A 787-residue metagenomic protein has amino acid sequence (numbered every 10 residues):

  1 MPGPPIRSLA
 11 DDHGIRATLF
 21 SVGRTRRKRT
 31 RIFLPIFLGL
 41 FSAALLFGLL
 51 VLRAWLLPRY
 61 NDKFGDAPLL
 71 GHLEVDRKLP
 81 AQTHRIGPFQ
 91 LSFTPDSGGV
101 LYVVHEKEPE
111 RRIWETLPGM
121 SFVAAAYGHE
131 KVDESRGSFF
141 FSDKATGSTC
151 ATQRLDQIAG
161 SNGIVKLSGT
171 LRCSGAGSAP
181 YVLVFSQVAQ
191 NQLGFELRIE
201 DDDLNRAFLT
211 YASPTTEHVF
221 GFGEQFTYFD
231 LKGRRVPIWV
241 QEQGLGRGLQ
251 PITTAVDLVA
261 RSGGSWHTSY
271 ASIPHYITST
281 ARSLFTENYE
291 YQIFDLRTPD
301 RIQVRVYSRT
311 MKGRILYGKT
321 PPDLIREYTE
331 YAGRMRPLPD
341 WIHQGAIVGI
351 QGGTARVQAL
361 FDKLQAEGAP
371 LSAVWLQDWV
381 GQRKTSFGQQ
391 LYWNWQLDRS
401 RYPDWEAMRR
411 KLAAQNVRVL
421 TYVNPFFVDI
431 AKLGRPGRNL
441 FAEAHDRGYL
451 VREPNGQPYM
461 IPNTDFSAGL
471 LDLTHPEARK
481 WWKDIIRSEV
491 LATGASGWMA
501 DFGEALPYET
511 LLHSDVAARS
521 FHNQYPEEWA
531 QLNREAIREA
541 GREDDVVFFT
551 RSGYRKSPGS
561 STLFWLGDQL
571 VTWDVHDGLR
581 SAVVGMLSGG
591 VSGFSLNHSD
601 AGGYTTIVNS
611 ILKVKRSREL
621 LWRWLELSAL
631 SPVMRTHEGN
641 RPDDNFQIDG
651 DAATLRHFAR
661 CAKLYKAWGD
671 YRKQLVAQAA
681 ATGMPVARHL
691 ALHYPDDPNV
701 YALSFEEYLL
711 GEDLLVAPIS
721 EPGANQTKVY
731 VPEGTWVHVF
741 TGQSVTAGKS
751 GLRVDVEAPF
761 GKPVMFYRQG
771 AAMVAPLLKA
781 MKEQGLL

Functional and structural regions predicted by a protein language model:
M1-T30: N-terminal Lys/Arg-rich, disordered targeting/topogenic segments
R24-A43: N-terminal Sec-pathway targeting helices
S42-R53: Hydrophobic alpha-helical membrane-insertion segments, chiefly the h-region of N-terminal signal peptides
L57-P339, I347-I350, F361-A366, S552 (+3 more regions): Catalytic and substrate-binding clefts that recognize carbohydrates or anionic sugar/phosphate headgroups
P337-W498, F502-D515: Aromatic-lined carbohydrate-binding/catalytic grooves of carbohydrate-active enzymes
Q365-A373, D404-L420, A442, R452 (+8 more regions): Secondary-structure transition/capping motifs at alpha-helix termini and the adjoining loop/turn into the next element
R534-V546, S552-L566, G590-S599, Y604-L787: Catalytic core of carbohydrate-active enzymes
F564-S581, R672: Catalytic nucleotidyl-transfer cores of nucleotide-processing enzymes
